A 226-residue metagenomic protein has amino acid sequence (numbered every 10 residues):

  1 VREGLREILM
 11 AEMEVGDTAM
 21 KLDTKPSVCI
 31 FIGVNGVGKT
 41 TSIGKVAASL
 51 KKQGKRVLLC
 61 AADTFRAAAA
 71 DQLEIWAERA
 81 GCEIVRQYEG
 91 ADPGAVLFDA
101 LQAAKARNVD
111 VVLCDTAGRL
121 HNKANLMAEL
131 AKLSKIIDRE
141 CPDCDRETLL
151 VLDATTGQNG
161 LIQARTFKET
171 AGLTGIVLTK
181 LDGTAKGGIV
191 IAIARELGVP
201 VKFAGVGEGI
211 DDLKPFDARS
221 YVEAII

Functional and structural regions predicted by a protein language model:
V1-A62, A69-K105, V109-C114: Primarily NTPase-proximal linker/entry elements flanking Walker-type ATP/GTP-binding cores
V34, C60-D63, D115, T148 (+2 more regions): Residue-level signature of catalytic and energy-coupling elements of molecular machines, predominantly ATP/GTP-dependent
A62-F65, E89, T155, L181: Structured loop/turn residues at secondary-structure junctions
Q72, P93-R107, H121-I226: Conserved catalytic-core segment of NTP-binding enzymes
A117-R119: Short glycine-rich anion-binding loops that position phosphate/pyrophosphate groups of nucleotides and phosphorylated
